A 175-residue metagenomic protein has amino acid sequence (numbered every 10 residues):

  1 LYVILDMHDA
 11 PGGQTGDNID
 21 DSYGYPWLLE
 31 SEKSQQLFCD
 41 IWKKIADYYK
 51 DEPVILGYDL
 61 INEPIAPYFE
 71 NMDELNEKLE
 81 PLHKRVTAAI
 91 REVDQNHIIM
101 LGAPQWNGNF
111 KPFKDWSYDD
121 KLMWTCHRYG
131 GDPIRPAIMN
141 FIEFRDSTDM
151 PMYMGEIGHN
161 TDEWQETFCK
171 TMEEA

Functional and structural regions predicted by a protein language model:
L1-Y49, V54, N62-A66: Substrate-binding cleft and catalytic face of glycoside hydrolase catalytic domains, especially the flexible beta-alpha
C39-K43, D47-G57, I61-A175: Extracellular glycoside hydrolase catalytic/binding regions
